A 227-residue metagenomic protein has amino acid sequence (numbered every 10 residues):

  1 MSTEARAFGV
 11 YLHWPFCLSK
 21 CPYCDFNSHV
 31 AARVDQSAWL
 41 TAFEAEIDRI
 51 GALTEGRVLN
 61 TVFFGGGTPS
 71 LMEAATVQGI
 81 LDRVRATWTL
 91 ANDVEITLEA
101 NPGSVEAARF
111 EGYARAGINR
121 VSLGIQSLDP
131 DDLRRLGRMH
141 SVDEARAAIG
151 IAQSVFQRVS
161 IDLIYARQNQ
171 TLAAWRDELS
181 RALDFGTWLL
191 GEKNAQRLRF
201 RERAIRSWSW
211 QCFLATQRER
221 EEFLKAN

Functional and structural regions predicted by a protein language model:
M1-V10, E55-R57: N-terminal [4Fe-4S]-dependent radical SAM core
A5-A7, C21, L59, D93: Sequence-level motif detector for i,i+2 pairs with an aromatic at +2
V10-L12, L123: Short beta-strand motif preference
H13-S28: Local cysteine-cluster metal-coordination motifs and their immediate loop/turn environment, predominantly Fe-S cluster
S28-L53, R57-A226: Conserved non-cysteine loop/helix-boundary elements of the Radical SAM core domain that shape
